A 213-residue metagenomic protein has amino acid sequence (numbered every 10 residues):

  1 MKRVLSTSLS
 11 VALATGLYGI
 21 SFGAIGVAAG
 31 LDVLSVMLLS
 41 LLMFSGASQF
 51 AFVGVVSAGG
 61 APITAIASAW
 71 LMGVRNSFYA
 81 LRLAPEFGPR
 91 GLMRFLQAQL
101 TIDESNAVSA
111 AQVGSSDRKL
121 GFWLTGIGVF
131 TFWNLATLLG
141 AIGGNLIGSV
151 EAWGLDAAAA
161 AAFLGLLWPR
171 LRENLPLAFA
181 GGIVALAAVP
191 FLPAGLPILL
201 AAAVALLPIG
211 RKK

Functional and structural regions predicted by a protein language model:
M1-R3: Short, Lys/Arg-rich, polar N-terminal cytosolic tail immediately upstream of the first transmembrane signal-anchor
L5-G16, M37, G126, F130 (+1 more regions): Entry/N-cap segments of selected transmembrane alpha helices and their immediately preceding amphipathic helices
S6-A98, S116, P197: Pore-lining transmembrane helices
I66-D156: Helix-loop-helix junctions within the multi-pass membrane cores of secondary transporters/permeases
K119-A203, L207: Membrane-embedded alpha-helical modules
G210-K213: Membrane-interface capping segments at transmembrane-helix boundaries
